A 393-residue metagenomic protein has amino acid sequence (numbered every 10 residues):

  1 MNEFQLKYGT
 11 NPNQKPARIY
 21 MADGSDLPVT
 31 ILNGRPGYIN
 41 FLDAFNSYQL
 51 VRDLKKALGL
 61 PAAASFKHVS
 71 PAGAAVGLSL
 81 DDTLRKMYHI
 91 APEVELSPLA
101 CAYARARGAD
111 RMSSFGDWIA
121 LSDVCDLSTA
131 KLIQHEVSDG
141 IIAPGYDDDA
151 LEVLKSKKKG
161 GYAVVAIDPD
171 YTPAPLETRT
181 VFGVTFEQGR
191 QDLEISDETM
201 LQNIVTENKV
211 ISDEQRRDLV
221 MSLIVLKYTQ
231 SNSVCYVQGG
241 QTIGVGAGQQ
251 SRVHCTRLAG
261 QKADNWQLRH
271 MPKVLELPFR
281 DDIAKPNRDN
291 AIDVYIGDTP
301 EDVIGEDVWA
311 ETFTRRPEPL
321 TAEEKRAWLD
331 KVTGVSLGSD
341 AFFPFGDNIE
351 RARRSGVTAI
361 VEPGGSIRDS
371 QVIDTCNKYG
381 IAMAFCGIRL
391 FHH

Functional and structural regions predicted by a protein language model:
M1-T199, E214-S233: Active-site loops and adjacent core secondary-structure elements that bind or stabilize anionic groups
D23-R35, A109-F115, Q188-K209, P286-W309 (+2 more regions): Gly-rich Lys/Arg/Thr-decorated short loops/hinges at beta-loop-alpha junctions or inter-strand turns that position
D53, Y228, N265-R269, R354 (+1 more regions): Conserved helix-loop functional segments at active or binding sites
A57-L58, R111-S114, K227-T229, L329-V332 (+2 more regions): A structural signal for short secondary-structure junctions
A57-S65, V164-I167, S231-Q238, L268-F279 (+1 more regions): Flexible, glycine/charged-enriched surface loops at secondary-structure junctions
S70, C125, Q238-Q241, Q249 (+2 more regions): Active-site-proximal loop/turn and secondary-structure-junction residues that shape catalytic pockets, frequently
A72-M112, I243-F345: Glycine- and Gly-Pro-enriched alpha-helical subdomains that act as flexible, kink-prone "lid/hinge" or packing modules
D117, L121-S122, H135-V165, D170-T172 (+4 more regions): C-terminal binding/interaction regions
